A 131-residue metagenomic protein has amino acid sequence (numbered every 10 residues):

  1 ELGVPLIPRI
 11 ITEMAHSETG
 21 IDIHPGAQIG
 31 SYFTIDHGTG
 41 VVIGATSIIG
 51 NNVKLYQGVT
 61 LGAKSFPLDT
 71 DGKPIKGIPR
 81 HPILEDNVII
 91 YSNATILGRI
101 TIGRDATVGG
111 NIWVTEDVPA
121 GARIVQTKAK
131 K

Functional and structural regions predicted by a protein language model:
E1-A15, T19: Terminal amphipathic alpha-helical/low-complexity segments used for targeting or macromolecular assembly
H16-K130: Structural signal for interior beta-strand "rungs" in well-ordered beta-sheet cores of soluble enzyme domains
